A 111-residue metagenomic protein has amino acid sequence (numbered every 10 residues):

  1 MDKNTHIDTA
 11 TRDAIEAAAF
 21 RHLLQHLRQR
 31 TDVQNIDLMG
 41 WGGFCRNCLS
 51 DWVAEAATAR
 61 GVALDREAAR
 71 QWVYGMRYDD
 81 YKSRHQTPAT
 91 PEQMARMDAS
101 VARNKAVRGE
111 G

Functional and structural regions predicted by a protein language model:
D2-G111: Domain-level signature for proteins that mediate thiol-based redox and metal-cofactor handling
